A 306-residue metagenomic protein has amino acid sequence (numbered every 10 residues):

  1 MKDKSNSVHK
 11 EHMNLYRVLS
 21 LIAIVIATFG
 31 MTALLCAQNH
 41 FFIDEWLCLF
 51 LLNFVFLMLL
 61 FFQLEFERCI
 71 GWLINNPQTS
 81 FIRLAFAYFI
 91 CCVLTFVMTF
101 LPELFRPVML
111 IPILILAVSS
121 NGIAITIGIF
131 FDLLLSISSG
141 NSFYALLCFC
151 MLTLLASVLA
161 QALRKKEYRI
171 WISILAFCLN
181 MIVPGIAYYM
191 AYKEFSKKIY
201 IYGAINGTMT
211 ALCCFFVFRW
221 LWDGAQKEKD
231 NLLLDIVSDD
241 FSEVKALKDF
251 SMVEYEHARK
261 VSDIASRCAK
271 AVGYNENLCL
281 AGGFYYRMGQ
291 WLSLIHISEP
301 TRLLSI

Functional and structural regions predicted by a protein language model:
M1-R83: N-terminal juxtamembrane segment and adjoining first transmembrane helix
G30, L57-T99, P112-K193, F215: Short helix-perturbing small/polar motifs within transmembrane alpha-helices
N39-F41, A191-I201: Helix-coil boundary and interhelical linker segments in multi-pass alpha-helical membrane proteins
E45-F56, A145-F149, I199-T210: Alpha-helical transmembrane segments of polytopic membrane proteins
P184, Y200-D223: Alpha-helical membrane-embedded segments
L212-A246: Membrane-interfacial segments at transmembrane helix termini in multi-pass membrane proteins
D249-C279: Alpha-helical phosphate/pyrophosphate-handling elements in metalloenzyme active cores
I295-I306: Single conserved hydrophobic/aromatic residue that forms the stacking wall/gate of nucleotide- or nucleobase-binding
